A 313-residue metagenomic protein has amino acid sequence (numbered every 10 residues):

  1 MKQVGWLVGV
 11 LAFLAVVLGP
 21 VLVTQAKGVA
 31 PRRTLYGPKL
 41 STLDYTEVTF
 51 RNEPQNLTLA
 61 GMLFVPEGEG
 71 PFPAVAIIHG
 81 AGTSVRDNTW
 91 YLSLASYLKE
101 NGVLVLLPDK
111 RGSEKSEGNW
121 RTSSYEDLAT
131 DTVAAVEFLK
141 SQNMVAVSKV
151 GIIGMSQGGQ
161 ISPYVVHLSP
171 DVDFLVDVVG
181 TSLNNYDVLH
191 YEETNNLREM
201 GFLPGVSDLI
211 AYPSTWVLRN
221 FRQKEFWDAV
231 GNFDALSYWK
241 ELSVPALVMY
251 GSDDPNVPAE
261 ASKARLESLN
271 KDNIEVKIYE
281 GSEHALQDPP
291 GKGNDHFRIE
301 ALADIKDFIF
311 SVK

Functional and structural regions predicted by a protein language model:
V29-E69: N-terminal cap/lid segment of alpha/beta-hydrolase-fold proteins
P71-G80: Short beta-strand element of the alpha/beta-hydrolase
S84-A95, K110, E260: The serine-hydrolase catalytic nucleophile loop
A95-K115: Conserved alpha/beta-hydrolase
T122-N143: Alpha/beta-hydrolase active-site loop
L242, V248-Y250: Short beta-strand/loop motif that positions the catalytic acidic residue of the alpha/beta-hydrolase fold
V244, P258-S268: Short alpha-helix in the alpha/beta-hydrolase fold that links the catalytic acid
S282-L286, G291-K313: Catalytic active-site module of serine/aspartate enzymes centered on a nucleophile-bearing elbow/loop
